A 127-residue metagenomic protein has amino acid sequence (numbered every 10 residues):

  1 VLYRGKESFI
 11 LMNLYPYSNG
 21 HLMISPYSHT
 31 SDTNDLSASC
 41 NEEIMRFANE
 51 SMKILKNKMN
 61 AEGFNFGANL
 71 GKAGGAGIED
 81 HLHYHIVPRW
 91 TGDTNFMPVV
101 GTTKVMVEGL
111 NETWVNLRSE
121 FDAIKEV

Functional and structural regions predicted by a protein language model:
V1-V127: HIT superfamily nucleotide-processing domains
